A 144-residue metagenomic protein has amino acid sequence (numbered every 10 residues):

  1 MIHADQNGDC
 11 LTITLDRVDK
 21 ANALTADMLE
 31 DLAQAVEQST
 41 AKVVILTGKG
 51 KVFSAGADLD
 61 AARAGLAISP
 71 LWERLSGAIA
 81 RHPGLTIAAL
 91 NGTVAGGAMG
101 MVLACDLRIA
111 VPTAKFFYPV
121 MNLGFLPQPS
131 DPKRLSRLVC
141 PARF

Functional and structural regions predicted by a protein language model:
M1-K49: Conserved CoA-thioester-binding segment of acyl-CoA-metabolizing enzymes
I2-H3, Q38, A78-F144: Crotonase-fold acyl-CoA enzyme core
G8, L46, W72, P132 (+1 more regions): A general structural signal for well-ordered alpha-helical segments in protein cores
D9, E37-V43, A62-A67, H82-G84: Short glycine/proline-enriched coil/turn segments at helix->beta-strand junctions
I13, L46, D58, M101-L103: Hydrophobic/aromatic residues within transmembrane alpha-helices of multi-pass small-molecule transporters
D16, A57, N91: Histidine-centered beta-alpha loop that forms part of the nucleotide-sugar donor binding/catalytic region in diverse
G48-R81, V94, G124: Glycine- (often His-adjacent) and acidic-residue-rich active-site loop that binds/positions the CoA thioester
